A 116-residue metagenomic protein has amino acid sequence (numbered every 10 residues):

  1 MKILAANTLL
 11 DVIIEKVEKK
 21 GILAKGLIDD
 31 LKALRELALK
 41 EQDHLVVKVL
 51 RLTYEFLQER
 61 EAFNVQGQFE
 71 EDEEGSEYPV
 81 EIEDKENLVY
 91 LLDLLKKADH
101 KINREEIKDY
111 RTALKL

Functional and structural regions predicted by a protein language model:
M1-L39, H44-L116: C-terminal-biased regions
